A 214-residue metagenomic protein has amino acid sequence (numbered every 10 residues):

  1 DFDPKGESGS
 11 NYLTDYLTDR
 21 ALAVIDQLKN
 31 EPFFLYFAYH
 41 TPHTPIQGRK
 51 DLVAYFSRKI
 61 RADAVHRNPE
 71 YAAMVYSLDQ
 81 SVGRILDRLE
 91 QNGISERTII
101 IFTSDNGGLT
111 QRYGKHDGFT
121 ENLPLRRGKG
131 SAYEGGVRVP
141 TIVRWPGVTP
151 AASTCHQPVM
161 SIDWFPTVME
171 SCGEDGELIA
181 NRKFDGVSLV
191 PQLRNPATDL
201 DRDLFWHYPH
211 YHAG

Functional and structural regions predicted by a protein language model:
F2-G6, D63-N68, F102, N122-R126 (+2 more regions): Flexible glycine/proline-enriched surface loops and loop-helix/loop-strand junctions
Y12-D26, A54-T98: A long, amphipathic alpha-helix that forms part of the scaffold/cap immediately adjacent to metal-dependent active
A21-E70, L109-H116: Active-site His/acidic residue clusters
D26-N30, D87-I94, M169-E174, R194: Sec-exported extracytoplasmic/periplasmic mature domains
K29-L35, I94-I100, T198-R202: Loop/turn elements at helix/coil->beta-strand transitions in domains of secreted/extracellular proteins
F33-A38, Y71, V75, V82 (+3 more regions): Beta-strand elements within well-structured catalytic alpha/beta cores of enzymes that handle phosphate/sulfate esters
P45-D51, D87-V148, M160: Histidine-centered active-site microenvironments of extracellular/periplasmic hydrolases and transferases
G108-A132, T149-S153, Q157, I162-G214: C-terminal cap/loop subdomain of S1 sulfatases and analogous C-terminal strand-loop tails that border
